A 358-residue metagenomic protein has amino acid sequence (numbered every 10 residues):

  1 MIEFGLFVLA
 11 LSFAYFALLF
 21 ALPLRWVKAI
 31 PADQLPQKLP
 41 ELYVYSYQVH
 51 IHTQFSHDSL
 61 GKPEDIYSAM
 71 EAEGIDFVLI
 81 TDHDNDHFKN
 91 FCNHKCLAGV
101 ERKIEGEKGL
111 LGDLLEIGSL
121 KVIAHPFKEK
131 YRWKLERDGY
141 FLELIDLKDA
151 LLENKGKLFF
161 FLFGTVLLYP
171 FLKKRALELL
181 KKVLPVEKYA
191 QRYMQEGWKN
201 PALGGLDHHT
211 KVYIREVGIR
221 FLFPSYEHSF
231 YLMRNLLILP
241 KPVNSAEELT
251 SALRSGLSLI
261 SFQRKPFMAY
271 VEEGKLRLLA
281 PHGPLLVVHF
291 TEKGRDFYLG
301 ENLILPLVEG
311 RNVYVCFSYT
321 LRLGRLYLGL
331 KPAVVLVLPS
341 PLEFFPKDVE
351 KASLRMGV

Functional and structural regions predicted by a protein language model:
I2-V44, S56, P63, E196-A202 (+1 more regions): C-terminal functional module detector
I30-F160, G164-T165, V183-A190, E196 (+5 more regions): A metal-dependent hydrolase metal-coordination microenvironment
H50, P170-K173, V217: General secondary-structure edge motif
F77-D82, L152, L172-L177, M268 (+1 more regions): Short C-terminal domain-edge/linker segments immediately following a structured domain
L144-I145, L168-K181: Flexible, glycine/proline-enriched loop segments at strand-loop-helix junctions that form or flank small-ligand binding
K157-K173, F223-P224: Intrinsically disordered, low-complexity Ser/Thr- and acidic-rich flexible linkers and loops, especially at boundaries
